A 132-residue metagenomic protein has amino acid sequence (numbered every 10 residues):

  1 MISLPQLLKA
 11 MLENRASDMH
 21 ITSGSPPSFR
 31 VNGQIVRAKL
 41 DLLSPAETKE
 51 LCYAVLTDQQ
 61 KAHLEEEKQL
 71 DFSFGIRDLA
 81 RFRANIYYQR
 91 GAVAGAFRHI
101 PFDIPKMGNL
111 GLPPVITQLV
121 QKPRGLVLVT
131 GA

Functional and structural regions predicted by a protein language model:
M1-T130: N-terminal "pre-motor" subdomain/linker immediately upstream of P-loop NTPase catalytic cores
